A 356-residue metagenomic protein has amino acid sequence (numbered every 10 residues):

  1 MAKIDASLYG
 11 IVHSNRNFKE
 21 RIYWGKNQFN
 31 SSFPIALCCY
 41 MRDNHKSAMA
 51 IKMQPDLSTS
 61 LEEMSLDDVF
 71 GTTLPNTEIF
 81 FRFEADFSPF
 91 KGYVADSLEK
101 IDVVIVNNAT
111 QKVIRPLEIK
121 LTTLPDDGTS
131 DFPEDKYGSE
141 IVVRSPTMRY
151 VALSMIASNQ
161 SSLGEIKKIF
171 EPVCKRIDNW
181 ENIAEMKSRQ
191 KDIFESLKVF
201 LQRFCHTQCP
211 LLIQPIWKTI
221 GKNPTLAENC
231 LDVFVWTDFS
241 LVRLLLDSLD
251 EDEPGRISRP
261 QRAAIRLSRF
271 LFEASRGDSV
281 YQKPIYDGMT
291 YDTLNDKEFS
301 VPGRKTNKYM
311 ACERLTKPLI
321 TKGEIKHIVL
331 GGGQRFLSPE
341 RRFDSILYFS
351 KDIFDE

Functional and structural regions predicted by a protein language model:
M1-G71: A structured, charge-rich N-terminal accessory region that forms the first stable segment of a protein and links
A2-G10, Y23, R82-E356: Acidic metal-coordinating catalytic centers involved in nucleic-acid phosphodiester chemistry
K46-P75, Q160-A184: Short mixed-charge
M64-V94: Extended, Lys/Arg-enriched charged tracts that mediate electrostatic binding to polyanionic substrates
